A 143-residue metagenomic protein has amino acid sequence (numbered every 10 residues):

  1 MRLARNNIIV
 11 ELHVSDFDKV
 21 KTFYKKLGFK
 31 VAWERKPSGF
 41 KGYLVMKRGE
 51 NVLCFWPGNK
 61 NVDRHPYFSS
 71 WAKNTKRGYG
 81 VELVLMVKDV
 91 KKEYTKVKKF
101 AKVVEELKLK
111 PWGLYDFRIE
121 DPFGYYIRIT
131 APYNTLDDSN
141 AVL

Functional and structural regions predicted by a protein language model:
M1-I9, K30-L85, Y94-E120, A131-L143: Vicinal oxygen chelate
H13: Catalytic core of Fe(II)/2-oxoglutarate
K19, V90-T95: Short, conserved charged micro-motifs
V20-K25, V97, D121-G124: Conserved active-site tyrosine of GNAT-family acetyltransferases
V52, V90, Y126: Glycine-rich acetyl-CoA-binding "A-motif" of GNAT/NAT acetyltransferases
